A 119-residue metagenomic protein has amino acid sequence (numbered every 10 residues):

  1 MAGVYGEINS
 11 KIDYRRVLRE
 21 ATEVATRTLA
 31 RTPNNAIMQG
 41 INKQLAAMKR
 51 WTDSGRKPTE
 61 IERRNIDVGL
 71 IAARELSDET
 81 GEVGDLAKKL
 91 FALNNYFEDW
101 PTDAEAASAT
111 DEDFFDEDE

Functional and structural regions predicted by a protein language model:
M1-N42, Y96-D99, D116-D118: Short terminal alpha-helical segments
G3-D13, T52-E62, S77-K89: Short, Lys/Arg-enriched charge-dense amphipathic segments
T22, T59, A104-S108: Amphipathic alpha-helical interaction segments
V24-E75: Amphipathic alpha-helical interaction modules
N65-E119: Amphipathic alpha-helical binding modules
